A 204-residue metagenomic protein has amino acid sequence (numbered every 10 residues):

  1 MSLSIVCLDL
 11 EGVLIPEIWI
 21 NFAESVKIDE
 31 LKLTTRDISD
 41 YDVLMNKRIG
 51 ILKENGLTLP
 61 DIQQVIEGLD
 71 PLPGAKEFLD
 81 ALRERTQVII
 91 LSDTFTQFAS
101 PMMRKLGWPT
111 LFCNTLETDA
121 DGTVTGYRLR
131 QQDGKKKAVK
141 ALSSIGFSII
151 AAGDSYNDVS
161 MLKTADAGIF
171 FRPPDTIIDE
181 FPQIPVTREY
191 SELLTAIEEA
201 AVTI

Functional and structural regions predicted by a protein language model:
S2-T115, D119-A120: Alpha-helical substrate-recognition element adjacent to the catalytic core
V88-D93, F147-R188: Acidic, Mg2+-coordinating phosphoryl-transfer loop and its flanking beta/alpha structural elements, shared across
T96-S100, D158-V159, L194: Short, well-ordered alpha-helical microsegments
Q97-I149, E180: Substrate-recognition "cap/lid" segment bordering the active-site pocket of phosphatases
F112, I184-L193: Short acidic-hydrophobic, aromatic-tinged amphipathic segments that line or gate anion-handling sites
T195-T203: Short amphipathic alpha-helix with an adjacent loop that forms part of the alpha/beta core around
